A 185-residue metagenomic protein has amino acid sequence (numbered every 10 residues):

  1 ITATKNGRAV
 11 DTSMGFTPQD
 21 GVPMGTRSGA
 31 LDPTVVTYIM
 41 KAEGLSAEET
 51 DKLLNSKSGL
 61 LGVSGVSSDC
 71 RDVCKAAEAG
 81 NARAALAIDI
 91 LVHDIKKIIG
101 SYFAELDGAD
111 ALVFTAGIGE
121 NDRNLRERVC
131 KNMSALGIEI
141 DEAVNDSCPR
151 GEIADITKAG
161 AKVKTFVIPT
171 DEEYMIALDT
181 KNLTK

Functional and structural regions predicted by a protein language model:
I1-K41: Glycine-rich phosphate-binding loop of actin/hexokinase-like ATP-binding domains
G25-G29, M40, V63, A85-I88 (+2 more regions): Hydrophobic alpha-helical scaffolding
V36-I39, V73, A177-T180: Buried hydrophobic packing segments
M40-V66: Oxyanion-binding "anion nests"
K52, G59-G62, C70-L106: Adenine-nucleotide phosphate-binding core of ATP-dependent small-molecule kinases
A85-D107, G119-K185: Internal helix-turn-beta structural module
